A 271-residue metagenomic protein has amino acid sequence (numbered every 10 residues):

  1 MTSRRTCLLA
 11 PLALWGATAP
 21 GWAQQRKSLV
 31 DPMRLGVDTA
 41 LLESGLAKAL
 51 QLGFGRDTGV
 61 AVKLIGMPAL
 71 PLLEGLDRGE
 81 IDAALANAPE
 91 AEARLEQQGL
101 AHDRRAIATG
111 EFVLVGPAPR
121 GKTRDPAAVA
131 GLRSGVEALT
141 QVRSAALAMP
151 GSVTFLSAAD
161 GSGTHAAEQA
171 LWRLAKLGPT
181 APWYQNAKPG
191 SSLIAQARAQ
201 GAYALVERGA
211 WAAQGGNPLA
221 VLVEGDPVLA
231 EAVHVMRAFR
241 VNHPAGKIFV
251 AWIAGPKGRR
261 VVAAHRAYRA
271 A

Functional and structural regions predicted by a protein language model:
M1-T2: Secretory targeting signals
R5-A23: N-terminal export signals
Q24-A61, L70, E74, P89 (+2 more regions): Exported/periplasmic ABC-transporter solute-binding proteins
V30, H102, T109-E111, A230: Extracytoplasmic
P68-A69, L85: N-terminal Sec/ER secretory leader and immediately downstream segment of secreted/extracellular precursors
A83-T109: Acidic, polar ligand-binding/catalytic clefts
L114: Serine endopeptidase catalytic core focused on the charge-relay Asp
